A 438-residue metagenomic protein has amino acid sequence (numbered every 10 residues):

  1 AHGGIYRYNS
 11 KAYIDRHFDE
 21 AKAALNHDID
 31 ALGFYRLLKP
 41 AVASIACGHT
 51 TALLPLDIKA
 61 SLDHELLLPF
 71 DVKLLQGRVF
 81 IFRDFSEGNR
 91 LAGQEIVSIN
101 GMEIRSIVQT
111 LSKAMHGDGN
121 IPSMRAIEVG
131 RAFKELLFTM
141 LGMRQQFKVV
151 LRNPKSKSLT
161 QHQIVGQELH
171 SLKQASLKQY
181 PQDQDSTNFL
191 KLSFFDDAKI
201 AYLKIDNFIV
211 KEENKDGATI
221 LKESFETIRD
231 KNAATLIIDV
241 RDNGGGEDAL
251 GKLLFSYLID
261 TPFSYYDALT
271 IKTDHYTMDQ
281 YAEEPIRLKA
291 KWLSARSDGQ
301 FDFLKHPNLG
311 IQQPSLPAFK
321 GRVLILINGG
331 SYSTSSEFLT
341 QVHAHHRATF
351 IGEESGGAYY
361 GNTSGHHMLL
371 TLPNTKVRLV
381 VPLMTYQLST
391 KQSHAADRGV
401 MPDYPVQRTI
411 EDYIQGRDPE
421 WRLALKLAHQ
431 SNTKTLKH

Functional and structural regions predicted by a protein language model:
A1-L236, V240-I271, D279-E283, Y359 (+4 more regions): Flexible, low-complexity junctional segments that flank or bridge functional domains
Q94, D248-G416: Conserved acidic, small-residue-rich alpha-beta core segments centered on
